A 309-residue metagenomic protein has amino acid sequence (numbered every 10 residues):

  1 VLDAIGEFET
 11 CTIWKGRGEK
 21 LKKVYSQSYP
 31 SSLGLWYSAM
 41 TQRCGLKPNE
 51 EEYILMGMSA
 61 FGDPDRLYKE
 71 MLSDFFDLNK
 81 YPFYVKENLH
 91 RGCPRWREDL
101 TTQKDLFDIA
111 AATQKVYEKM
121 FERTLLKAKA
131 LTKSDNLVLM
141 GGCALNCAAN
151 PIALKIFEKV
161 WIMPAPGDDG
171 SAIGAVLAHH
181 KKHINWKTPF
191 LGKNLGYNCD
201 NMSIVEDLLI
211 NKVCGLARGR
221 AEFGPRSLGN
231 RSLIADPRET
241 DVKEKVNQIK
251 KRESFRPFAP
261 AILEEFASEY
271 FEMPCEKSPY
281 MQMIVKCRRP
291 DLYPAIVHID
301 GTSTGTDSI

Functional and structural regions predicted by a protein language model:
V1-K86, R91, L145-N146, N150-I309: Flexible beta->alpha loop and helix N-cap segments adjacent to enzyme active/binding sites
Y25-Y29, D105, I109, T113 (+2 more regions): Conserved aromatic-histidine-acidic binding/catalytic patches
M40, F121, G142: Conserved hydrophobic/aromatic pocket- or pore-lining residues that grip, position, or stack substrates in active sites
R91-A112, H298-T306: Gly-rich Lys/Arg/Thr-decorated short loops/hinges at beta-loop-alpha junctions or inter-strand turns that position
D99, Q103, L126-K127, K159 (+1 more regions): Hydrophobic alpha-helical segments, principally membrane-spanning helices and signal/leader peptides
A111-L137: Phosphate/ATP-binding catalytic cores across multiple sugar-kinase/actin-like superfamilies, primarily ASKHA
K133-G142, G215: Short glycine-rich phosphate-binding loop at a beta-alpha junction
